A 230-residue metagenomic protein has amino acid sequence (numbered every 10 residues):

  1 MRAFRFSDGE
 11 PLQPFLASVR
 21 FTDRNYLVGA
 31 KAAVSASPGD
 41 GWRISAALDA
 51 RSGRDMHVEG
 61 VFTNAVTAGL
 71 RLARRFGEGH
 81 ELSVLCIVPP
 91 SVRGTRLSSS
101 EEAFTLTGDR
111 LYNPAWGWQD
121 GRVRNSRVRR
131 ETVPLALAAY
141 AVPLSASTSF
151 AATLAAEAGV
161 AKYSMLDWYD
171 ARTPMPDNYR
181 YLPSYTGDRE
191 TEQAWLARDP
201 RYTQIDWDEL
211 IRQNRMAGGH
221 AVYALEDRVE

Functional and structural regions predicted by a protein language model:
R2-A36, L48, G53-V58: Short strand-turn segments of transmembrane beta-barrel domains in outer membranes, especially the first one or two
A3, A30-A36, L70-R74, A136-V142 (+1 more regions): Residues on the lipid-exposed face of transmembrane beta-strands in outer-membrane beta-barrel proteins
P11-F15, D40-I44, E78-L82, L144-F150: Outer-envelope beta-barrel architecture signal
Q13-F15, V28-A32, V66-L70, V88 (+2 more regions): Hydrophobic, lipid-facing positions within transmembrane beta-strands of outer-membrane proteins
L16-R20, S45-D49, S83-I87, L135 (+1 more regions): Transmembrane beta-strands of outer-membrane beta-barrel proteins
T22-R24, E59-N64, V128-R130, E230: Replace "Gram-negative outer membrane beta-barrel proteins" with "bacterial and organellar outer membrane beta-barrel
D23-N25, S52-V58, P90-R96, A146 (+1 more regions): Gram-negative outer-membrane beta-barrel proteins
A73, E81-A139, S164-V229: Acidic/polar loop-and-plug regions of large Gram-negative outer-membrane beta-barrel proteins
